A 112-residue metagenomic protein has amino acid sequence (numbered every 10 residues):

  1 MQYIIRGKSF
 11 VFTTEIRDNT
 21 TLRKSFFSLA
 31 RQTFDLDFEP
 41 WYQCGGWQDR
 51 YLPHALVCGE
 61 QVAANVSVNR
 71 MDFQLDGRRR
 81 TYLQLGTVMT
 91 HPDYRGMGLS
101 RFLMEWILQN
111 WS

Functional and structural regions predicted by a protein language model:
M1-A64, Q84: Short amphipathic alpha-helix that is part of the acyltransferase structural core
M1-R6, M104, L108-S112: Acyl-donor-binding surface of acyltransferase catalytic domains
E15, Q74, D93: Generic anion/oxyanion-binding catalytic loop in active/binding sites
Q43, D72-D76, W106-L108: Catalytic micro-motifs at enzyme active sites that drive phosphoryl/nucleotidyl and oxygen chemistry
C58-R78, G86: Acetyl-CoA-dependent GNAT
L75, Q84, G96-G98: Short glycine/serine/threonine-biased micro-segments
R80-P92: Conserved acetyl-CoA binding element of GNAT-fold acetyltransferases
T90, R95-Q109: Conserved acetyl-CoA-binding loop-helix of GNAT-fold acetyltransferases
